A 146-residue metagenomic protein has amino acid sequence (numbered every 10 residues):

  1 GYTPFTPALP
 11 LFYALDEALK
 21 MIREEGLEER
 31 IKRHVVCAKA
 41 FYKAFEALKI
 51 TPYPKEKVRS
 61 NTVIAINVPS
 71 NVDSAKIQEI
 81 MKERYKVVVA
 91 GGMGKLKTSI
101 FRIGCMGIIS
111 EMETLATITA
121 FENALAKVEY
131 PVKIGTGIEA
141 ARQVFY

Functional and structural regions predicted by a protein language model:
G1-A47: Active-site C-terminal subdomain of aminotransferase-like
G26-R33, A47-E56, G92-M93, V128-I138: Flexible, glycine/charged-enriched surface loops at secondary-structure junctions
T51-R84: Conserved PLP-binding catalytic core of the aspartate aminotransferase-like
S60-T62, E83-V89, K97-R102: A short pocket-lining beta-strand/turn micro-motif at the edge of beta-sheets
V63-V68, V89-G91, G104-E111: Short, glycine/charged-rich beta-strand-loop motifs at protein surfaces that mediate ligand recognition and catalysis
K82-V89, E122-V128: A common structural junction motif
K95, S99-Y146: PLP-dependent enzyme catalytic core of the Aspartate aminotransferase-like
